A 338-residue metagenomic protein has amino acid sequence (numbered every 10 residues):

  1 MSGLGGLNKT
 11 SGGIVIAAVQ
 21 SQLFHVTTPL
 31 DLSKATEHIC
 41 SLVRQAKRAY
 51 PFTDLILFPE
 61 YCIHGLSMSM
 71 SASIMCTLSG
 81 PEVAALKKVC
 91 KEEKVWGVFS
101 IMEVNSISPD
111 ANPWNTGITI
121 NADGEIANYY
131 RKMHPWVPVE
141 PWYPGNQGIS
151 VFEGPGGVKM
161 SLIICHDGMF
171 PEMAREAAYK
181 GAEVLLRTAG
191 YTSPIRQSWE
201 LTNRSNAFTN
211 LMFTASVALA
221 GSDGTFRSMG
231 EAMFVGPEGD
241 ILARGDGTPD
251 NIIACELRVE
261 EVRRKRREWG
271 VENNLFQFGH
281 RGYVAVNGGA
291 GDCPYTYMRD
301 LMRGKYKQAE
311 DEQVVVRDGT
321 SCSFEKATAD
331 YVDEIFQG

Functional and structural regions predicted by a protein language model:
S2-D54, L186: N-terminal active-site segment of His-dependent metallophosphoesterases
V15, V98, T116, G148 (+1 more regions): Conserved beta-strand and immediately adjacent loop positions that scaffold enzyme active sites
Q20-Q22, L57-P59, R131, A218: Residue-level recognition of beta-strand->loop/alpha-helix junctions
L30-D123, A127-Y129, T192-N210: Cys-nucleophile CN-hydrolase/nitrilase-fold catalytic domain and related Cys-dependent amidase chemistry that acts on
H64, S71, I118, Y129-W136 (+2 more regions): Short beta->alpha transition motifs characteristic of CBS
M75, N105-E183, T188-L201, S205 (+2 more regions): Active-site catalytic loop in hydrolytic enzyme cores
S79-V98, K159, G168-E256, Q337: CN hydrolase (nitrilase-like) catalytic-core segments centered on the catalytic cysteine and neighboring Lys/Glu
V151, L219-G338: C-terminal beta-strand edge segments of enzyme domains
